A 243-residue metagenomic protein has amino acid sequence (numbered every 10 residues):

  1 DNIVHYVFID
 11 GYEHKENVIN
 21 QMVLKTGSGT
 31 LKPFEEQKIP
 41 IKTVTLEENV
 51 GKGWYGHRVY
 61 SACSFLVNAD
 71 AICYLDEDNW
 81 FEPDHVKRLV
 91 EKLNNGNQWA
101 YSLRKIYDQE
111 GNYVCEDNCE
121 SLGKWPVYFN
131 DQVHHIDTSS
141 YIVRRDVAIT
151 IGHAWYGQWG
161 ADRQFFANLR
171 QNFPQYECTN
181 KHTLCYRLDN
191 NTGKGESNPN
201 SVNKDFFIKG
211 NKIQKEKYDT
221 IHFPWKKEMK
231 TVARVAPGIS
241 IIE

Functional and structural regions predicted by a protein language model:
D1-I3: Short, acidic, metal-binding catalytic loop of nucleotide-sugar glycosyltransferases
I9-Y12: Acidic ATP/Mg2+-coordinating residue in the GHKL
H14-V67: Active-site-proximal specificity loops/subdomain of glycosyltransferases
G56-S61, D78-N79, V86, Q158-A167: Conserved glycosyltransferase catalytic-site signature
V67-D70, N95: Active-site acidic short loop of glycosyltransferases
A69-W80: Short beta-strand-to-loop acidic/aromatic patch adjacent to the donor-nucleotide binding site
R88-Y156: Conserved catalytic core of nucleotide-sugar-dependent glycosyltransferases
T150-E243: C-terminal catalytic/acceptor-binding lobe
